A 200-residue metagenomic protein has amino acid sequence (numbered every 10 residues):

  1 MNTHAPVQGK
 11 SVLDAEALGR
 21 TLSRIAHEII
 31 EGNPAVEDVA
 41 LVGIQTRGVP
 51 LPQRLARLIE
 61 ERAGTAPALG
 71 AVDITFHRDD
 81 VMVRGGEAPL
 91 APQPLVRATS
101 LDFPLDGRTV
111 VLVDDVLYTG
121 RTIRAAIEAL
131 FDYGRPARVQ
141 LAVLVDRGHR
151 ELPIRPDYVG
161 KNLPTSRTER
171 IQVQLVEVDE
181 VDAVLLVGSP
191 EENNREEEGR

Functional and structural regions predicted by a protein language model:
M1-R200: PRPP-associated nucleotide enzymes
